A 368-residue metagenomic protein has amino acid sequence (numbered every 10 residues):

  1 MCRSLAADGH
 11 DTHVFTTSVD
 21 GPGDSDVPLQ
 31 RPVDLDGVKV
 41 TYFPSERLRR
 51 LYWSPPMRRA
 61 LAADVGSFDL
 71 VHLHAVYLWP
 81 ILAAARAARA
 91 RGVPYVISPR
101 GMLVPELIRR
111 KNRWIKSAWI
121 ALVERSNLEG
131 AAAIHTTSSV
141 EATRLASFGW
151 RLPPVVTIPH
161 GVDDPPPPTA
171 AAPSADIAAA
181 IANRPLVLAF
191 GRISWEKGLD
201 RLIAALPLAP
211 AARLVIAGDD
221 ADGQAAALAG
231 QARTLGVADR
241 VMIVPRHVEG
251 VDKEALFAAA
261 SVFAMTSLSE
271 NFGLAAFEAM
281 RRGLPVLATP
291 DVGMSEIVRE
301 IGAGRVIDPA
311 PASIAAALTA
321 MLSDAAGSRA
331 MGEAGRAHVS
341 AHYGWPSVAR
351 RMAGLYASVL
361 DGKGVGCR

Functional and structural regions predicted by a protein language model:
M1-P28, P32-D36, V40, G66 (+1 more regions): N-terminal subdomain of nucleotide-sugar transferases
S18, V140, G161: Carbohydrate-associated surface elements
D20-G21, V162, F190, R213-L228 (+1 more regions): Glycosyltransferase donor-sugar binding loop
K116-A133: Membrane-proximal helix-turn-helix segments that form the acceptor-binding/catalytic region of lipid-linked
V162, D176-K197, I203-A209, V215: Conserved donor-binding/catalytic core segment of Leloir-type glycosyltransferases
L268: Aromatic "clamp/platform" in nucleotide-sugar-dependent glycosyltransferases that forms part of the donor/acceptor
P285-T289: Short hydrophobic beta-strand element within catalytic cores of glycosyltransferases and related nucleotide-activated
E300-A312, A320-A326: Conserved acidic donor-binding segment of nucleotide-sugar-dependent glycosyltransferases
